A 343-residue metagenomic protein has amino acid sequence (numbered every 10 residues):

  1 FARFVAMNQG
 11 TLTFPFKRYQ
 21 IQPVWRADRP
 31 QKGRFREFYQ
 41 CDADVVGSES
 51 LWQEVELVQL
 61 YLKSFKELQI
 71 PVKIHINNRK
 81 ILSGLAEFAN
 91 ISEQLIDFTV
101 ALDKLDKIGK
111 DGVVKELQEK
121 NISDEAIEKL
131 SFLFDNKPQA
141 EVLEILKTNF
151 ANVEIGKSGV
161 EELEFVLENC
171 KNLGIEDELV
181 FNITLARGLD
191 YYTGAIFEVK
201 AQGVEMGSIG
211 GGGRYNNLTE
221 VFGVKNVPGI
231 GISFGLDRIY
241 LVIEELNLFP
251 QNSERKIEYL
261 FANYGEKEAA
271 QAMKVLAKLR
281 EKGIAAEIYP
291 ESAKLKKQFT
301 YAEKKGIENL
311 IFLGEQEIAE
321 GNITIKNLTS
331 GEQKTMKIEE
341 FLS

Functional and structural regions predicted by a protein language model:
R3-P71, K80, L117-S343: Positively charged, Gly/Ser-enriched RNA/tRNA-binding surfaces
H75: Ligand-site clamp/hinge motif
N78, D106-G109, P138: Short, solvent-exposed helix-helix connector turns and helix-capping sites enriched in acidic/polar residues
R79-A86: Short, highly charged C-terminal tails/helix-capping segments
I91-V113, A201-Q202: Acidic, His- and aromatic-enriched active-site or binding-groove loops in soluble protein domains that engage sugars
